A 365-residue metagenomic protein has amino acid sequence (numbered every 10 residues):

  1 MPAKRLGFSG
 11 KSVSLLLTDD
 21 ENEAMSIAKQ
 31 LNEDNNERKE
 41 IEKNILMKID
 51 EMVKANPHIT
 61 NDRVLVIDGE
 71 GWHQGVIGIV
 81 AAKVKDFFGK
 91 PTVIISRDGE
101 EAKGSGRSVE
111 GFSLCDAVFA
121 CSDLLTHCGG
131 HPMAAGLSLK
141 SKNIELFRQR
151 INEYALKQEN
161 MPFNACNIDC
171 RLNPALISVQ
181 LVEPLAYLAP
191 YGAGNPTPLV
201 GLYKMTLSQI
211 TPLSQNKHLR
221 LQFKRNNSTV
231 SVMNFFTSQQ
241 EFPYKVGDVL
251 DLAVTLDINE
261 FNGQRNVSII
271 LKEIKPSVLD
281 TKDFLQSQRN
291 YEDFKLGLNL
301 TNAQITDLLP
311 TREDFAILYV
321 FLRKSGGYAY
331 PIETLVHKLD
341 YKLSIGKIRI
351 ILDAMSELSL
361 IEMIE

Functional and structural regions predicted by a protein language model:
M1-N143, L213: Hydrophobic helix-and-loop "lid/oligomerization" segment in the mid-to-C-terminal part of catalytic domains
E21-V66, N152-L172, D280-T301: Long, charged amphipathic helices and adjacent flexible linkers at domain junctions
N143-F147, Q240, Y244-D283: OB-fold single-stranded nucleic acid-binding module
C170-V230: Accessory interdomain/linker segments of ATP-dependent helicases and helicase-like nucleic-acid enzymes that mediate
N226-K245: Beta-strand/loop nucleic-acid-binding surfaces
D293-K295, N299-D340: Short amphipathic alpha-helical interface segments
H337-I350: Short, basic interhelical loop/turn and adjoining N-cap of the next helix at nucleic-acid- or acidic-partner-contacting
D353-I364: A short, conserved structural fragment
